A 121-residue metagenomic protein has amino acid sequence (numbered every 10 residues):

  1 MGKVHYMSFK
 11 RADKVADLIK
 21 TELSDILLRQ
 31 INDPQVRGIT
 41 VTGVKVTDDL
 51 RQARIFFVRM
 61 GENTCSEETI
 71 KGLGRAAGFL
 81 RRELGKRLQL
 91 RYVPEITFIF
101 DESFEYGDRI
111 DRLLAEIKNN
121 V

Functional and structural regions predicted by a protein language model:
G2-Q52, V58-V121: Charge-rich, low-complexity N-terminal segments
